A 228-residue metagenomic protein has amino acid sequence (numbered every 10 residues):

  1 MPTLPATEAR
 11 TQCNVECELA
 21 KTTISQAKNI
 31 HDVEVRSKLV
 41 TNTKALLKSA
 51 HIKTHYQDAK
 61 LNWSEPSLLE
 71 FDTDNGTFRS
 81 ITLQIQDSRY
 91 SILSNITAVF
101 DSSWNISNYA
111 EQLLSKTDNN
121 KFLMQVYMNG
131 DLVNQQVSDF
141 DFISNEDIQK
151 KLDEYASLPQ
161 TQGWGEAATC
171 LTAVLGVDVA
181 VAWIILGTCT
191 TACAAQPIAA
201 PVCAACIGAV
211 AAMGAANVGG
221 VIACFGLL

Functional and structural regions predicted by a protein language model:
M1-W164: N-terminal propeptides/leader regions of secreted preproproteins that are proteolytically removed before maturation
Q160-L228: Hydrophobic, gly/ala-rich membrane-insertion helices/peptides used by toxins and envelope proteins
